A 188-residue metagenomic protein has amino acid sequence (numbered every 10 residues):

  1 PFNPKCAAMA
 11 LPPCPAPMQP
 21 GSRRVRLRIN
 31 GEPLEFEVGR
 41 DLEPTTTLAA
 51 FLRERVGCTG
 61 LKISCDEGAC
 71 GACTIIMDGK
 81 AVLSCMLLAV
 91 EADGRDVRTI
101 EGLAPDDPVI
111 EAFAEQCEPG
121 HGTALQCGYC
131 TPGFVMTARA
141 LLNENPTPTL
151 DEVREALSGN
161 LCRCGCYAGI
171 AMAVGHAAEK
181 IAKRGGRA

Functional and structural regions predicted by a protein language model:
F2-A188: Signature of N-terminal electron-transfer/Fe-S-associated modules in redox systems
